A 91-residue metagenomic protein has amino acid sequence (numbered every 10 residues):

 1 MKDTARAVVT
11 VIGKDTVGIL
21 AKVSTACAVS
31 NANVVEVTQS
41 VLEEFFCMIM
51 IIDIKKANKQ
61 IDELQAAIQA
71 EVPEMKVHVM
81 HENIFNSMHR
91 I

Functional and structural regions predicted by a protein language model:
M1-I91: A conserved regulatory-domain signal marking ACT and ACT-like small-molecule sensing domains and adjacent regulatory
